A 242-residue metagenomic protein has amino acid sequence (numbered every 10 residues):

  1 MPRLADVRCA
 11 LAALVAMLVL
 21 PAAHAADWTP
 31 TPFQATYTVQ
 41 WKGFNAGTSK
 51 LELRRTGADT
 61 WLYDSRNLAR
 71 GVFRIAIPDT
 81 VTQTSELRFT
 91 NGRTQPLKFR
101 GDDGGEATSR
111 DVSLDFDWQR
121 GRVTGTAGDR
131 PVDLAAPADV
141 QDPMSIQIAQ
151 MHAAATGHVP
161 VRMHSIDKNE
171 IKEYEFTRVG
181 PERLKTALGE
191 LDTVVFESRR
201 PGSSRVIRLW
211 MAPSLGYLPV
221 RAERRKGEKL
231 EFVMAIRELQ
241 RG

Functional and structural regions predicted by a protein language model:
M1-L11: Bacterial N-terminal signal peptides that target proteins for export
C9-P21: Bacterial N-terminal signal peptides
A26-W118, H152-G242: Acidic, serine/threonine-rich low-complexity disordered tracts
G105-Q150: Hydrophobic, well-structured mid-protein blocks that either form specific transmembrane helices
